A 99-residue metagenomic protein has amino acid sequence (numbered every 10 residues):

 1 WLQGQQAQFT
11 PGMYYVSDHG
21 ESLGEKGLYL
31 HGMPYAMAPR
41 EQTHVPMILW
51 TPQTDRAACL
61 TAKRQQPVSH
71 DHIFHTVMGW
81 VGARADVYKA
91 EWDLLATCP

Functional and structural regions predicted by a protein language model:
W1-P99: Catalytic domains that recognize anionic headgroups
